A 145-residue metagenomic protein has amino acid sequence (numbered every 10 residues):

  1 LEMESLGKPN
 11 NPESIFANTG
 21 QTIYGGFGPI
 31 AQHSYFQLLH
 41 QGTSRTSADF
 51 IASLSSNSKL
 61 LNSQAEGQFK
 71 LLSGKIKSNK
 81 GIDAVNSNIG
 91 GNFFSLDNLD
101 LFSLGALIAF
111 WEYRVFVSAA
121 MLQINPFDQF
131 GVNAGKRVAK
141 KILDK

Functional and structural regions predicted by a protein language model:
L1-K145: A SIS-like phosphosugar-recognition module
